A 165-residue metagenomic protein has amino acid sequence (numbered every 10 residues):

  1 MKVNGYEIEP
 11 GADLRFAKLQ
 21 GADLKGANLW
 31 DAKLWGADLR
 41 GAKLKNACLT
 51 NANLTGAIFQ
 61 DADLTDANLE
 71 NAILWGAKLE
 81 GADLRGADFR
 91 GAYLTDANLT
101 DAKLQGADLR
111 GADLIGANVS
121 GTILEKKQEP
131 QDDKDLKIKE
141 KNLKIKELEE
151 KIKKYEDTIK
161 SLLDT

Functional and structural regions predicted by a protein language model:
M1-E149: Tandem repeat scaffolds
G5-E7, E156, L163: Glycine-centered secondary-structure boundary/capping sites
K134, Y155-E156: Short amphipathic alpha-helical segments that mediate assembly, nucleic-acid/protein binding, or membrane association
E147, K154, S161-D164: Heptad-repeat coiled-coil alpha-helices
